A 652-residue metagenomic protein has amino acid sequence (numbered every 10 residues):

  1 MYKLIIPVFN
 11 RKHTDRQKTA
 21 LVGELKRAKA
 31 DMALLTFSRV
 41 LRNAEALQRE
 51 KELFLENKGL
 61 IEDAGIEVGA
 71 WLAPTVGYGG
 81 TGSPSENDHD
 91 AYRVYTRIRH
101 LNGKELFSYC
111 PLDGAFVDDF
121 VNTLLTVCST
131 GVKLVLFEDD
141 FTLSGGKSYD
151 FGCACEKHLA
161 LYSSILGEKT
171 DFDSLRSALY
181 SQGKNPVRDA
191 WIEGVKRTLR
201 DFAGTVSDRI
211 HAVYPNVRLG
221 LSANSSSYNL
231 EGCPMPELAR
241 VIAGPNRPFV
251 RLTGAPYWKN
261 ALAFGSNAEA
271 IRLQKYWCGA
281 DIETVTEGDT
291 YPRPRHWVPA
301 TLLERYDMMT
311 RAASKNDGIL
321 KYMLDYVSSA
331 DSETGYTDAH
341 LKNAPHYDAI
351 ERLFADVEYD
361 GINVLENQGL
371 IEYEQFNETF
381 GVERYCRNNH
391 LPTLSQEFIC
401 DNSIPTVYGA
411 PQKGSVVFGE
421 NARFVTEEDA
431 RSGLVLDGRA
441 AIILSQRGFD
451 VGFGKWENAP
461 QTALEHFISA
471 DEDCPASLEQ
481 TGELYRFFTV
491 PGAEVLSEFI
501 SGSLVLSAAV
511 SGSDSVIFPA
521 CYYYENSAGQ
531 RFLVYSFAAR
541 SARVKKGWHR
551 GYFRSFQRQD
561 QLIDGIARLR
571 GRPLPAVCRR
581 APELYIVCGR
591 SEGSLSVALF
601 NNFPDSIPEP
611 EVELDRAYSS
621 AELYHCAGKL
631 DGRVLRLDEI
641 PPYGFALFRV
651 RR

Functional and structural regions predicted by a protein language model:
Y2-R11, G69-T75, L136-D140, R188-C233 (+1 more regions): Aromatic-lined carbohydrate-recognition surfaces of secreted/lumenal glycan-active proteins
K3-H13, T36-E50, L101-V121, G183-R200 (+5 more regions): The substrate-binding groove and active-site-proximal loops of carbohydrate-active enzymes, especially glycoside
R16-L41, T126-L134, P248-F249, Y306-G318 (+1 more regions): Catalytic domains of carbohydrate-active enzymes, especially glycoside hydrolases
E67-T130, G167-I192: Active-site-adjacent "subsite" loops/lids of carbohydrate-active enzymes
D119, S129-T130, L134, G152-L219: Active-site neighborhood of glycoside hydrolase catalytic domains
G145, R200, R209, V213-G381 (+4 more regions): Hydrophobic targeting/anchoring helices
W297-Y306, L324-G361, F398, S511-R652: Extracellular ligand-binding/catalytic regions of CAZymes and related secreted enzymes and adhesion modules
E420-T489: A glycine-rich, often tryptophan-bearing local segment used as a flexible ligand/cofactor-contacting loop or short
